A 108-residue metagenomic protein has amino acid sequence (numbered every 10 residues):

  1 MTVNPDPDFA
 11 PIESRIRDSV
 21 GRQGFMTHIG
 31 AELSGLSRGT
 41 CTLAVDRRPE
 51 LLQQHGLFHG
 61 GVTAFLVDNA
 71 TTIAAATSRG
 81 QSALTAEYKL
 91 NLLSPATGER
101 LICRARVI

Functional and structural regions predicted by a protein language model:
M1-I108: Terminal targeting signals and extreme-terminal segments of soluble enzymes
